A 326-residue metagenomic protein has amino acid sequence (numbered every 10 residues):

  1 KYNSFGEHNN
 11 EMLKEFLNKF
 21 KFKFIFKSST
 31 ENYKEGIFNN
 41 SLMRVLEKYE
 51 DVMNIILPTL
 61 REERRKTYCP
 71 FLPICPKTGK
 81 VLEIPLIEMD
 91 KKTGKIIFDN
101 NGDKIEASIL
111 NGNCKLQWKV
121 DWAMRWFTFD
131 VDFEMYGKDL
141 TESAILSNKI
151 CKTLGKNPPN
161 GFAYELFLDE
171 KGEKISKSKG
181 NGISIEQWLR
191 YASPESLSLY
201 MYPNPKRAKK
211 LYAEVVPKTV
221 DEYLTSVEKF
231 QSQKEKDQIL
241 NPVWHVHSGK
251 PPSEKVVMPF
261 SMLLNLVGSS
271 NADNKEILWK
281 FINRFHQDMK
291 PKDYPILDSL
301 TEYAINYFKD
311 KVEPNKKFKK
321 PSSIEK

Functional and structural regions predicted by a protein language model:
K1, K152-G155, M201-Y202: Hydrophobic alpha-helix feature that most strongly marks membrane-spanning transmembrane helices and their immediate
K1-F16, F22-S29, L189: Internal, well-ordered alpha/beta segment that forms a basic, Gly-enriched binding/recognition surface
S4, E50, L60-E63, W118 (+2 more regions): Alpha-helix capping and helix-coil boundary motifs
E7, E11, G36, T141 (+2 more regions): A structural signal for well-ordered alpha-helical segments within the folded catalytic domains of diverse enzymes
N18, F22-I185: Active-site cores that bind ATP or allylic diphosphates and position pyrophosphate for catalysis
D139, E165-E313, K317: Catalytic adenosine-cofactor/nucleotide-binding cores of aminoacyl-tRNA synthetases and other
K317-K326: Short, intrinsically disordered, charge-balanced linker/junction segments flanking boundaries in proteins
